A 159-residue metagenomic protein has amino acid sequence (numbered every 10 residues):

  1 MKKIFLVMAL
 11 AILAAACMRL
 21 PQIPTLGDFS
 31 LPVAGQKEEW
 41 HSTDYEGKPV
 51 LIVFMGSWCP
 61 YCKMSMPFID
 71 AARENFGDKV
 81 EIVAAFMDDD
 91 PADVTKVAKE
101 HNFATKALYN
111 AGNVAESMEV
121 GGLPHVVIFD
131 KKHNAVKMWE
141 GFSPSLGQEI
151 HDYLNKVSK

Functional and structural regions predicted by a protein language model:
M1-P32, K137, S145-N155, K159: N-terminal targeting signals for export/organelle localization
D28-V50: A short beta-strand-turn-helix
E46-K48, D78, F103-A104, V120: Active-site acidic short loop of glycosyltransferases
K48-V50, M55-W58, G122: Short pre-active-site segment immediately N-terminal to redox-active cysteine/selenocysteine motifs in thiol-based
L51-I52, I82, V126: Hydrophobic beta-strand anchors of alpha/beta hydrolase catalytic cores
S57-M64, H125: C-type cytochrome heme c attachment motif
M64-H101, N113-E116: Structural microenvironment flanking redox-active thiols in thiol-disulfide oxidoreductases
K99-F103, G112-N155: Thiol/disulfide oxidoreductase modules built on the thioredoxin-like
